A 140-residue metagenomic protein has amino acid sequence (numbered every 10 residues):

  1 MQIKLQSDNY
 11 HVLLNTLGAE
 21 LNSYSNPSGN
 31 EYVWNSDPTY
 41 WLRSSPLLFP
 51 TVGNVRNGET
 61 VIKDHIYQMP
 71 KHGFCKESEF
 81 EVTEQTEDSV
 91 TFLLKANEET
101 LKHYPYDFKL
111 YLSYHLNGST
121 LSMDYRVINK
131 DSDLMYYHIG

Functional and structural regions predicted by a protein language model:
M1-R126, K130-G140: Surface-exposed acidic/polar loop and edge beta-strand patches at domain peripheries
